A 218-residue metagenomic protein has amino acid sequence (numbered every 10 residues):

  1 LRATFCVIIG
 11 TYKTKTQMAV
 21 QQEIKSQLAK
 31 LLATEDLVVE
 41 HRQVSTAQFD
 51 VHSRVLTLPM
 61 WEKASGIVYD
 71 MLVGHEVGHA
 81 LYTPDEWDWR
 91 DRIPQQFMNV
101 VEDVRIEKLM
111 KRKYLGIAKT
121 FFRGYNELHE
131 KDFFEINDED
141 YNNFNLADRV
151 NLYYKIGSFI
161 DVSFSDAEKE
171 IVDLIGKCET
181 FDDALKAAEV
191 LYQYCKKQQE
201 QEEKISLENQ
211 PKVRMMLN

Functional and structural regions predicted by a protein language model:
A3-T14: Short, positively charged and aromatic/hydrophobic N-terminal segments
T16-N218: Short, functionally important secondary-structure microenvironments
